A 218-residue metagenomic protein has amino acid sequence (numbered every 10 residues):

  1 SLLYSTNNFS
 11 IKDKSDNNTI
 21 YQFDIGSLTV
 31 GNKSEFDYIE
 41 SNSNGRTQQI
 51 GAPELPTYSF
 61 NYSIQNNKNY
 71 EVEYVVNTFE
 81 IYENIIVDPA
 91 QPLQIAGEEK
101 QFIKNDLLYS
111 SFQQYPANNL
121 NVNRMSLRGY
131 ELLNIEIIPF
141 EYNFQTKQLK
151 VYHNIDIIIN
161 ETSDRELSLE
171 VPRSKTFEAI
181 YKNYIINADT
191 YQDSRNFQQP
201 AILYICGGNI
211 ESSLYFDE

Functional and structural regions predicted by a protein language model:
S1-E218: Extracellular pro-sequences of secreted precursors
